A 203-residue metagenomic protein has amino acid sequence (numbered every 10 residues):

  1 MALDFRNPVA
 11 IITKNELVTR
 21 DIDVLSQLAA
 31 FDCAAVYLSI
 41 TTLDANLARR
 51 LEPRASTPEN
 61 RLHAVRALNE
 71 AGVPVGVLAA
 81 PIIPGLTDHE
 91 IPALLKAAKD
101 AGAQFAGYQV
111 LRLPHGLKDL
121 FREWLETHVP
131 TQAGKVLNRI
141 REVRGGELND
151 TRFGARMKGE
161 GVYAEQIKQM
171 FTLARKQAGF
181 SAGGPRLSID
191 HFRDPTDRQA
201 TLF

Functional and structural regions predicted by a protein language model:
M1-P8, H63-V75, V143-G146, M170 (+1 more regions): A structural motif corresponding to the C-terminal end of an alpha-helix and its immediate exit/capping segment
M1-V65, P74-L78, F105-G107: Core AdoMet radical
A10, P53, I82-L86, A155 (+1 more regions): Conserved aromatic-histidine-acidic binding/catalytic patches
I12-T19, I83-P92: Active-site glycine- and acidic-residue-rich loops that bind and position anionic ligands or nucleotide-like cofactors
L28, R66-E70, K96-D100: Short, conserved, surface-exposed binding loops centered on an aromatic residue
L43-D44, I82-G85, R112-H115: Short, catalytically relevant binding-site loops at active-site mouths
E52-N60, L86, H128, V162: Alpha-helix N-cap and loop-to-helix initiation/capping positions
H89-F203: Auxiliary Fe-S-binding modules of radical SAM enzymes
